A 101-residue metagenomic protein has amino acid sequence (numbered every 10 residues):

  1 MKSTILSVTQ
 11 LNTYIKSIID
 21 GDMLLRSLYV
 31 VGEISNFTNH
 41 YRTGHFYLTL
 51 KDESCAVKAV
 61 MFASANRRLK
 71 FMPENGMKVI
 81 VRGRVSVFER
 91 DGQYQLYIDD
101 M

Functional and structural regions predicted by a protein language model:
M1-M101: OB-fold and OB-like single-stranded nucleic-acid-recognition modules and their adjacent interaction interfaces
